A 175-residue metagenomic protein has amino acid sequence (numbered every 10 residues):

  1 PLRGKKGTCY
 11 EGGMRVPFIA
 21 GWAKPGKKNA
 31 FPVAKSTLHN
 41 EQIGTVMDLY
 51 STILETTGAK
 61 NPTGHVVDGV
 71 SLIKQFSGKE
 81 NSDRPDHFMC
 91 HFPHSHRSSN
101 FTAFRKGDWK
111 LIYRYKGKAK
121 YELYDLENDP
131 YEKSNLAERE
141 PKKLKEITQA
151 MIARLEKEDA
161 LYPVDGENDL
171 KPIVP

Functional and structural regions predicted by a protein language model:
P1-E11, G21, P25-K28, P32-L38 (+4 more regions): C-terminal cap/loop subdomain of S1 sulfatases and analogous C-terminal strand-loop tails that border
F18: Conserved N-terminal phosphate-binding loop of PLP-dependent enzymes in the Aspartate aminotransferase
L49, K106, K116-K120, L126-P175: Long, internal low-complexity/basic segments
